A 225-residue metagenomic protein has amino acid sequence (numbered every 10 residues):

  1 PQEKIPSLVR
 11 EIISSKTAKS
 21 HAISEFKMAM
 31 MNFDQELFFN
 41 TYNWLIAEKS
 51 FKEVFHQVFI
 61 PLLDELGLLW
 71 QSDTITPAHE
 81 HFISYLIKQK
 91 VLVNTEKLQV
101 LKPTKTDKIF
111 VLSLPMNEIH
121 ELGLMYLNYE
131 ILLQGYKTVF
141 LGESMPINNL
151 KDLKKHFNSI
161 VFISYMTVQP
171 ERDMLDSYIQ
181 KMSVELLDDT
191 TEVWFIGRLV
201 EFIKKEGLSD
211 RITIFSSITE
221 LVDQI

Functional and structural regions predicted by a protein language model:
P1-Q99: Long amphipathic alpha-helical segments
D73-I225: C-terminal regulatory/effector modules of DNA-binding transcriptional regulators
